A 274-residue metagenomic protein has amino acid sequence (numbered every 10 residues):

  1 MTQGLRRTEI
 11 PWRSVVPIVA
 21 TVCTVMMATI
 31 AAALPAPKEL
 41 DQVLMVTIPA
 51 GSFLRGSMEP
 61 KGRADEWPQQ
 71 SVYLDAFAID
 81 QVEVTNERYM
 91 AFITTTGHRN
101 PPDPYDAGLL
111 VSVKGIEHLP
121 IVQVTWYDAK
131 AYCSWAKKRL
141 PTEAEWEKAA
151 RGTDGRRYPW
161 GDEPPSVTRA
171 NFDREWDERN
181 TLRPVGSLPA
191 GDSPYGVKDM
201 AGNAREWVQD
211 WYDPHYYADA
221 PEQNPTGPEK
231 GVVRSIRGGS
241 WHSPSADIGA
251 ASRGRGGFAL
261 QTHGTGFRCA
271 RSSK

Functional and structural regions predicted by a protein language model:
M1-W12: N-terminal secretory signal peptides that target proteins for export/translocation
P17-T29: Bacterial N-terminal signal peptides
M27-E39: Bacterial Sec-dependent signal peptides at the C-terminal "C-region" and cleavage site
P37-P102, V124-Y127, A201-G202: A short glycine-rich, aromatic-capped structural motif
T47-I48, L54, M58-E59, R99 (+2 more regions): Functional-site microenvironments in short loops/helix caps that host divalent-cation chemistry
W67-Q69, G231-V233, G264: Short edge beta-strand segments in beta-sheet-rich domains
T262-K274: Short, structured beta-strand segments at or near domain termini in extracellular proteins/domains
